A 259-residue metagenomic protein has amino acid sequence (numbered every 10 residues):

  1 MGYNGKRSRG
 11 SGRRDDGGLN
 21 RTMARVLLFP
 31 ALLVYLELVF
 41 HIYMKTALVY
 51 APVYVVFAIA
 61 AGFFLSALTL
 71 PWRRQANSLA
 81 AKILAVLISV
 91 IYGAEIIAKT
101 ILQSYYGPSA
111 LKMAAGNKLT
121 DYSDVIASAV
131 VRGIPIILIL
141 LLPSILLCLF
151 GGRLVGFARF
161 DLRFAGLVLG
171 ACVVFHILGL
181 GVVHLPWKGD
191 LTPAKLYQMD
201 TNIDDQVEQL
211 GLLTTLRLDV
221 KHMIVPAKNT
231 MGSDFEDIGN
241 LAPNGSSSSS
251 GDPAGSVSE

Functional and structural regions predicted by a protein language model:
G2-K6, G10-A227, N244, P253: Transmembrane and membrane-interface helices of multi-pass, inner-membrane envelope-modifying transferases
T230-G232, G255: Helix-hairpin-helix/helix-loop-helix acidic hairpins
S233-D234, I238: Intrinsically disordered, low-complexity N-terminal segments that are enriched in acidic
G239-G245: Long, well-ordered, tryptophan-enriched scaffold segments
S247, A254-E259: Beta-strand elements within well-structured catalytic alpha/beta cores of enzymes that handle phosphate/sulfate esters
